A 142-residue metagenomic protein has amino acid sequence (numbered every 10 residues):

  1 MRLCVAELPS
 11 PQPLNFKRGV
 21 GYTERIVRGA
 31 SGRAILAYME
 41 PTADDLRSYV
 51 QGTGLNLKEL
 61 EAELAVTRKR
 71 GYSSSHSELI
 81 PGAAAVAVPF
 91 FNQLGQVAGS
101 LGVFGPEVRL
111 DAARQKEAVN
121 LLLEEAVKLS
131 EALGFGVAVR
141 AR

Functional and structural regions predicted by a protein language model:
M1-L3, Q96: Residue-level signal for well-ordered, solvent-exposed loop/turn and beta-edge residues enriched in charged/polar side
V5, N15, D111-A113: Short acidic, gly/pro-rich beta-turn/loop elements at beta-sheet edges and active-site/ligand-binding grooves
V5-E7, S100: Residue-level detector of high-confidence beta-strand sites
L8-P81: Short, solvent-exposed recognition segments
V27-G29, Y38-M39, A98-G99, L121-L123 (+1 more regions): Short, intrinsically disordered/low-complexity patches at protein termini and at juxtamembrane boundaries
A43-T53, L57, L123-R142: Cysteine/selenocysteine-centered motifs that mediate thiol-based redox chemistry or coordinate metal-sulfur cofactors
T53-A126: Extended hydrophobic
